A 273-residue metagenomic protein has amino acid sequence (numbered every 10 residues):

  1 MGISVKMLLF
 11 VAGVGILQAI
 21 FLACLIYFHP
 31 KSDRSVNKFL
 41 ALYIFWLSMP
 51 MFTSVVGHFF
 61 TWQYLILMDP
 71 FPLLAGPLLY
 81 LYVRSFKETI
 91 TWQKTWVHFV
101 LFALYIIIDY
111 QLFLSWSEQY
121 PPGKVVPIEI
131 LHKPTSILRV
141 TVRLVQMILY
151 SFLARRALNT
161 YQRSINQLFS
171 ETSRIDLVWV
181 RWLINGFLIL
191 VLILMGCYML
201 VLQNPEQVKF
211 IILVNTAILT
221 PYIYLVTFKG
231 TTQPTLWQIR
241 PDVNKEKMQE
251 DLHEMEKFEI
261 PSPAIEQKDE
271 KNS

Functional and structural regions predicted by a protein language model:
M1-Q111, P127-I128: N-terminal low-complexity or simple alpha-helical regulatory segments that function as activation/interaction modules
G15-A19, L73-R84, V142-L153, L219-F228: Hydrophobic cores of alpha-helical transmembrane segments in multi-pass inner/ER membrane proteins, independent
P30-P50, P134-L200, K209-I218, Y222: Alpha-helical transmembrane segments of multi-pass integral membrane proteins
F52-T61, L112-P122, G196-E206: Juxtamembrane "helix-exit" motif on the non-cytosolic side of transmembrane helices
E88-S115, I130-V140, E171-F187: The cytoplasmic-loop to transmembrane-helix boundary for the fourth helix
P121-I130: Membrane-interfacial helical/loop segments at transmembrane boundaries in membrane proteins
K209-P241: Alpha-helical transmembrane segments and their immediate juxtamembrane interface regions
F228-S273: Membrane-proximal linker segments that couple transmembrane helices to downstream signaling/catalytic modules
